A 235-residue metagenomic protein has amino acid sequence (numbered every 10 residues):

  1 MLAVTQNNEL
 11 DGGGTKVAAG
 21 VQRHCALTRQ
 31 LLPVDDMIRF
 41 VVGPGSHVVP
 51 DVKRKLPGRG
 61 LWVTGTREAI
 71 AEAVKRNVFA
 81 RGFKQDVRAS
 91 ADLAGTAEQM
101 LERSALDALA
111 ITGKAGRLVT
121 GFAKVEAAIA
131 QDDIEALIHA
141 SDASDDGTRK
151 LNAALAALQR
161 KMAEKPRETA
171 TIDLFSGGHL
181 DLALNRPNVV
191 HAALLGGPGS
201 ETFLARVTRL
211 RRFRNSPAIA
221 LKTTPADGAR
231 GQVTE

Functional and structural regions predicted by a protein language model:
M1-Q85: N-terminal cysteine/histidine-rich coordination modules
M1-T5, V21-L27, S46, V52 (+7 more regions): Catalytic cores of RNA-modifying enzymes
V21-H24, G60, K75, L101 (+6 more regions): Helical mechanochemical/support elements of P-loop NTPase systems and associated helical scaffolds
H24-L27, D133, R149-T169: Short helix-coil boundary/hinge micro-motifs
L32, E68-I70, D142-D145, G178-H179 (+1 more regions): Conserved nucleotide-binding/hydrolysis micro-motifs of P-loop NTPases
E68-G147: Extended interfacial segments that mediate partner engagement and assembly in macromolecular machines
T171-P225: Helix-rich interaction surfaces within compact, conserved domain-sized segments that mediate assembly or partner
L221-E235: Charge-patterned, long linear interaction tracts outside catalytic cores
